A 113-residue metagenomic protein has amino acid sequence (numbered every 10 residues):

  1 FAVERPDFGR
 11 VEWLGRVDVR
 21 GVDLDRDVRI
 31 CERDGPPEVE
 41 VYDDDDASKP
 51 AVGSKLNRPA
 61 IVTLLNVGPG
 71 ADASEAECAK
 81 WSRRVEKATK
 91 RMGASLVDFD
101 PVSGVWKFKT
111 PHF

Functional and structural regions predicted by a protein language model:
F1-K80: A structural signal for beta-rich interaction modules in eukaryotic proteins
A79-F113: Proteolytic cleavage junctions
